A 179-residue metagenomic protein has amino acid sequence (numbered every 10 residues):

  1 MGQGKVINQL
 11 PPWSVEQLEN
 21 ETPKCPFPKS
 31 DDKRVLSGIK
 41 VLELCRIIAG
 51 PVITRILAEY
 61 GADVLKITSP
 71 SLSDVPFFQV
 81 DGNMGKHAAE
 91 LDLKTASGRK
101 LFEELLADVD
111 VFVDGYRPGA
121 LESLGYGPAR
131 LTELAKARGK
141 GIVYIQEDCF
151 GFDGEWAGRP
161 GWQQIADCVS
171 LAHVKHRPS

Functional and structural regions predicted by a protein language model:
G2-S179: N-terminal helix-loop segment corresponding to the beta1-alpha1 unit of nucleotide/adenylate-binding folds
